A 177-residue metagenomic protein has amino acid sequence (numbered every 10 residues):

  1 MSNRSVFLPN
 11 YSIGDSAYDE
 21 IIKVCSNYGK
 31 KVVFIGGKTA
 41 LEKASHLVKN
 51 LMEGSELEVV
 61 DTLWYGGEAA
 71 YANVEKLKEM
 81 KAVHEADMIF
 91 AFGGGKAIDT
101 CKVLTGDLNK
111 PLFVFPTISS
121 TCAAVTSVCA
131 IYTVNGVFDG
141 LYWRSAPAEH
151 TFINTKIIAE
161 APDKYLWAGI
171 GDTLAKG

Functional and structural regions predicted by a protein language model:
M1-M88: ATP/NTP phosphate-donor binding region
P9, G106-G177: A glycine/threonine-rich phosphate-anchoring loop and its flanking beta-alpha core in nucleotide/phosphate-binding
G14-S16, K43, G95-K96, F113 (+1 more regions): Short amphipathic alpha-helical surface micro-motifs
Y18, L41-S45, Y71, K96-V103 (+1 more regions): Short glycine/serine/threonine-rich phosphate/pyrophosphate-binding segments that cradle anionic phosphate groups
L63-E68, F92-G94, T121, Y142-A148: Short C-terminal domain-edge/linker segments immediately following a structured domain
K81-L104, L108-S119: A short, small-residue-rich loop immediately preceding and capping a beta-strand
